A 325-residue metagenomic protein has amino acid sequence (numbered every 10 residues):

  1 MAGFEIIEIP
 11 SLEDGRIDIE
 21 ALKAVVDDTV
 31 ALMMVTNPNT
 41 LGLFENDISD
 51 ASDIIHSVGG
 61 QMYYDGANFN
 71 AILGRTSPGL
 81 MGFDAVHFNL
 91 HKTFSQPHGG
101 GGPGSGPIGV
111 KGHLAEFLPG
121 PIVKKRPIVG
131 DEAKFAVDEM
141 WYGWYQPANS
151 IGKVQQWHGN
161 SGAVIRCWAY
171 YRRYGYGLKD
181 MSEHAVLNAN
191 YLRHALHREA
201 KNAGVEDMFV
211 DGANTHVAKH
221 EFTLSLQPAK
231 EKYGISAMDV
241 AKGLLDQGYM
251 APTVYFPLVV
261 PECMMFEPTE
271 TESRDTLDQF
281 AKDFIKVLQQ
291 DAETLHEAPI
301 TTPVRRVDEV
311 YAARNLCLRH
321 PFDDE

Functional and structural regions predicted by a protein language model:
M1-E13, A21, T29, I235-L244 (+2 more regions): Non-catalytic terminal/interface segments that mediate subunit docking, oligomerization, and allosteric communication
M1-W141, N149, I235, P261-E262: Conserved PLP-enzyme active-site core in the AAT-like
E13, N39, R173-G177, P228-K230 (+1 more regions): A generic structural motif
A24, N46-S57, L187, Y191 (+3 more regions): Alpha-helical scaffolding segments of alpha/beta enzyme cores, especially the outer helices of TIM-barrel or partial
G79, A85-Q227: Active-site C-terminal subdomain of aminotransferase-like
R198, G248-A251: Hard-cation-handling environments
E206-Q247, L258, E262-Q279: Conserved PLP-binding catalytic core of the aspartate aminotransferase-like
L258-E325: PLP-dependent enzyme catalytic core of the Aspartate aminotransferase-like
